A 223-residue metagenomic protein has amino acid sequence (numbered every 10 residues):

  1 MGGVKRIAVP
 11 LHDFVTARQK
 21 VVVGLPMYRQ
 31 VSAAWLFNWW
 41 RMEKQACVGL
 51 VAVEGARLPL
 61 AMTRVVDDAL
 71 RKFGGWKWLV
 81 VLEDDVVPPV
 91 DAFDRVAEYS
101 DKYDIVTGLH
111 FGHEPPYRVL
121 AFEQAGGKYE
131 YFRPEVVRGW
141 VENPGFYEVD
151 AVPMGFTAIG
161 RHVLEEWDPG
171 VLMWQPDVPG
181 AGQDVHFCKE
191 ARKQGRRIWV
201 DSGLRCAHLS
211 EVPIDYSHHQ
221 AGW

Functional and structural regions predicted by a protein language model:
M1-A56, L60: N-proximal low-complexity "stem/linker" segments adjacent to membrane-targeting elements
G2-H12, T16-A17, E166-W223: C-terminal catalytic/acceptor-binding lobe
N38, R64-V65, A92-V96: A short acidic, amphipathic alpha-helical/loop segment
P59, T63, V185: Glycine-rich phosphate-binding loop at the start of an alpha helix
T63-W78: Active-site nucleotide-sugar/metal-binding loop of Leloir-type enzymes
G74-W76, K102-D104, R196: Short, high-confidence coil segments that cap the C-terminus of an alpha-helix and link into the following beta-strand
G75-V87: Short beta-strand-to-loop acidic/aromatic patch adjacent to the donor-nucleotide binding site
P89-Q175: Conserved catalytic core of nucleotide-sugar-dependent glycosyltransferases
